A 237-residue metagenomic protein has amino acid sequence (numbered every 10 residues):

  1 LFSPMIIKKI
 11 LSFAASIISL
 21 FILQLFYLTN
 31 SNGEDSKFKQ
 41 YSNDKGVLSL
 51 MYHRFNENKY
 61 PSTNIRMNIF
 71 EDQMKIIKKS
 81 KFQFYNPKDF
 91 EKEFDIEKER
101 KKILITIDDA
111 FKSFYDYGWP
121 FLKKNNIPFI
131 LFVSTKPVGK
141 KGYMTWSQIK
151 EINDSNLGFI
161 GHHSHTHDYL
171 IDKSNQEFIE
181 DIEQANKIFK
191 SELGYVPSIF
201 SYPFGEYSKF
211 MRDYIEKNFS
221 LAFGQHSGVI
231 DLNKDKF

Functional and structural regions predicted by a protein language model:
L1-P4: Short, Lys/Arg-enriched N-terminal segments with co-localized hydrophobic residues within the first ~10-30 amino acids
I7-S16, L20-I103: N-terminal pre-catalytic segment of deacetylase/amide-hydrolase enzymes
K45, L50-P61, F94, K98-I103 (+2 more regions): Metal-dependent polysaccharide deacetylase catalytic core of the NodB/CE4 family, i.e., the active-site-bearing domain
F82, I127, S220: Short phosphate-binding/catalytic loops that engage adenosine nucleotides
P87, F114, Q225: Replace "coordinates the UDP/GDP/TDP-sugar" with "coordinates nucleotide-activated sugar donors
D108-A110: Noncatalytic alpha-helical scaffolds and linker/capping helices
F219-S227: Acidic, His- and aromatic-enriched active-site or binding-groove loops in soluble protein domains that engage sugars
